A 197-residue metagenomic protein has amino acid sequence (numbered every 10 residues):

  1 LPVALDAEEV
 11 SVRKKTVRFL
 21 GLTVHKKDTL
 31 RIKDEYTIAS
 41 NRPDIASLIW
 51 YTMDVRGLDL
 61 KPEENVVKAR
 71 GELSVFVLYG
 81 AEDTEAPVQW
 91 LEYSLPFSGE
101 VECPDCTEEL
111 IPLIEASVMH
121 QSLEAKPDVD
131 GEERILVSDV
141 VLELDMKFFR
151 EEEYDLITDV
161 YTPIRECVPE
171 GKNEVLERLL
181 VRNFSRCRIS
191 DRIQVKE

Functional and structural regions predicted by a protein language model:
L1-E197: Viral structural modules
